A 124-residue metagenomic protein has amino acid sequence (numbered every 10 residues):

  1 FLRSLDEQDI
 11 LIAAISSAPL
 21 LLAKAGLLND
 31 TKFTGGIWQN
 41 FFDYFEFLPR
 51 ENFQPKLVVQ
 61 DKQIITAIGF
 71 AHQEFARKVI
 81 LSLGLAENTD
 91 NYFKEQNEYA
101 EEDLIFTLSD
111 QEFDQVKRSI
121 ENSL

Functional and structural regions predicted by a protein language model:
F1-A13, S17-L124: Active-site-adjacent pocket-lining segments in enzyme domains
